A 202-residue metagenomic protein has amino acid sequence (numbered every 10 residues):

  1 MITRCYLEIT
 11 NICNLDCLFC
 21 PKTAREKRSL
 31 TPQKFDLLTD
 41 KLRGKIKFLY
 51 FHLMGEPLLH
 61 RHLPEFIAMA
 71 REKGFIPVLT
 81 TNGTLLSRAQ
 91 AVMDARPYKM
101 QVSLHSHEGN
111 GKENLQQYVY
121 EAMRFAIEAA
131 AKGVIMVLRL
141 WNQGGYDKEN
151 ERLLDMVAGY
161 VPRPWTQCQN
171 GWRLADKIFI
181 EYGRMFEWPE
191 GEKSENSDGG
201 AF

Functional and structural regions predicted by a protein language model:
M1-M100, G109-Y120: Conserved alpha-helical substructure of the radical SAM core
R28-L30, Y50, K73-I76, D94-F202: Radical SAM enzyme [4Fe-4S]-AdoMet core and its adjacent flexible, acidic and glycine-rich loops/tails across
